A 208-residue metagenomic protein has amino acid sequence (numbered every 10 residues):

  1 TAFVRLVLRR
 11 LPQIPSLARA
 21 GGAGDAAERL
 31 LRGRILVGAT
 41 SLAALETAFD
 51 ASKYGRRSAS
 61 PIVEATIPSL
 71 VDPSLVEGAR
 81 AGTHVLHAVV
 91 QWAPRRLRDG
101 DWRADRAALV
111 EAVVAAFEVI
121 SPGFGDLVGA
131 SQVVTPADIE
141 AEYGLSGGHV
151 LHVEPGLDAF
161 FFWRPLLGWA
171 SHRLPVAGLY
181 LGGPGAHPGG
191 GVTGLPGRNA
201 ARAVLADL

Functional and structural regions predicted by a protein language model:
T1-A79: Mid-domain catalytic core of redox enzymes that form a hydrophobic substrate pocket/lid adjacent to a catalytic redox
T1-Q13, A81-H87, D105-V113, L151-L208: C-terminal structured subdomain/cap of oxidoreductase catalytic cores
V7-R9, A18, L30-R32, L36 (+1 more regions): Conserved FAD/dinucleotide-binding core of flavoprotein oxidoreductases
F49-S52, V113, F117-S121: Hydrophobic, Leu/Ile/Phe/Ala-enriched alpha-helical segments that form helix-helix packing faces
R57-T66, P122-H187: A glycine-rich dinucleotide-binding beta-alpha-beta segment and adjacent secondary-structure elements that constitute
S74, R96-D101, P188-G191: A generic structural signal for short coil/turn motifs at secondary-structure boundaries
R95, A116-L127: Short hydrophobic alpha-helical module
